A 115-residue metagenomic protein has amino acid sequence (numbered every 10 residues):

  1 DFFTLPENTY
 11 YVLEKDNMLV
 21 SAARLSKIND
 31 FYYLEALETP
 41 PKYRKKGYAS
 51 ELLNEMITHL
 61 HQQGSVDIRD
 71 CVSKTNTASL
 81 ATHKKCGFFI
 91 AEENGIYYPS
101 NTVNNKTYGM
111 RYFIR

Functional and structural regions predicted by a protein language model:
D1-E35, P40-P41: Acetyl-CoA-dependent GNAT
N8, N105-R111: Short hydrophobic/aromatic beta-strand or adjacent loop that forms the aromatic wall/cage of a ligand/substrate-binding
N29-F31, D67, I96, T107: A generic structural signal for beta-strand entry/edge sites
L37-K45, V72-T75: A short, internal acetyl-CoA/4′-phosphopantetheine-binding micro-motif in the GNAT/acyltransferase core
T39, K45-T58, A81-K85: Conserved acetyl-CoA-binding loop-helix of GNAT-fold acetyltransferases
L60-V72: Conserved GNAT acetyl-CoA-binding A-motif
C71-V72, F89-K106: Conserved catalytic-core motifs of GNAT/GCN5-like acyltransferases
S100-N101, R111-R115: Short beta-strand-to-coil "C-cap" segments at the C-terminal boundary of structured domains/repeats, marking
